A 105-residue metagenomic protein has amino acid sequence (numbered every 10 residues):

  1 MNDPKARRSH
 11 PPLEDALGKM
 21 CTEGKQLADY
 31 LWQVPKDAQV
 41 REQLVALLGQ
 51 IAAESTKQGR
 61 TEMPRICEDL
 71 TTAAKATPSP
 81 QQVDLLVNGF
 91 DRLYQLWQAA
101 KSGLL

Functional and structural regions predicted by a protein language model:
M1-L31, E54-T61, T77-L105: Amphipathic, coiled-coil-like alpha-helical segments
K36-A76: Extended, amphipathic alpha-helices with heptad-repeat/coiled-coil or helix-bundle character that serve as
